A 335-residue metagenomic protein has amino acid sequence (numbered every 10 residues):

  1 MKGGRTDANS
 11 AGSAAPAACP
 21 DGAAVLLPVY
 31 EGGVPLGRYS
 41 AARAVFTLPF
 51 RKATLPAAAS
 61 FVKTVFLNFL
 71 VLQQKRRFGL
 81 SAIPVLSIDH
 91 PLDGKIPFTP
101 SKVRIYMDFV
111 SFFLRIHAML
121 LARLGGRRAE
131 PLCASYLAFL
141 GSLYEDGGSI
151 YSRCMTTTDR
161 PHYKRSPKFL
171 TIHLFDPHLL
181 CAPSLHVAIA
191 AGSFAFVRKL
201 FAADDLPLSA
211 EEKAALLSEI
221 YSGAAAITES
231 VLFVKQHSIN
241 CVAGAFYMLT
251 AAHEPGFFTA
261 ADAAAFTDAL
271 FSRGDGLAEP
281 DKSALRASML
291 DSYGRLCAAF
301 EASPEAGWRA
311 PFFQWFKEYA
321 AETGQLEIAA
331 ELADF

Functional and structural regions predicted by a protein language model:
M1-K2, D7-G32, A333-D334: Intrinsically disordered, low-structural-confidence terminal and linker regions
C19-L180, A188-T228: Hydrophobic alpha-helical bundle signature of multipass membrane enzymes
V103, L180-P183, L232, S238: Short conserved micro-motifs on helix faces and helix-strand junctions that flank and scaffold key functional residues
G141-S142, T228-F233, F271-E279: Short, mixed-charge aromatic SLiMs
S149-M155, L232-F246, A284-S292: Charged/polar, low-hydrophobicity segments characteristic of intrinsically disordered regions and flexible loops
I189-A190, E229, F233-A261: Alpha-helical transmembrane segments that form the membrane-embedded catalytic/substrate-binding core of multi-pass
L208-K213, F246-L277: Functional transmembrane or membrane-interface alpha-helices that line membrane-embedded catalytic, ligand-binding
A261-F335: Primarily interfacial, aromatic-capped hydrophobic alpha-helices that serve as membrane anchors
